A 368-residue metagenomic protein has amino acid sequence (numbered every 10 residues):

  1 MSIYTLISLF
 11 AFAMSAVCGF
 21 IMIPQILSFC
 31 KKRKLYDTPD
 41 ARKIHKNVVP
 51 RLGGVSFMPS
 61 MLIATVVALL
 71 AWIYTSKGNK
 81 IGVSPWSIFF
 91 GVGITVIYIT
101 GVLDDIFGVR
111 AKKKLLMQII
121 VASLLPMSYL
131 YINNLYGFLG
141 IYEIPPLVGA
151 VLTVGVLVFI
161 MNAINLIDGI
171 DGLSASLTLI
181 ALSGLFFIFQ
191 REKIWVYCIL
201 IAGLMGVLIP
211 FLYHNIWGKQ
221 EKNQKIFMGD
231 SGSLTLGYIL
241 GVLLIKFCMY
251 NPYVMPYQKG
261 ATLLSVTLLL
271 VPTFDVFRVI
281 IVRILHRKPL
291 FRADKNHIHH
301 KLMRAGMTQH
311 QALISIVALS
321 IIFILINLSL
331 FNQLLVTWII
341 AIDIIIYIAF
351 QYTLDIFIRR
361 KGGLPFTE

Functional and structural regions predicted by a protein language model:
S2-V276: "…together with the soluble PPM/PP2C metallo-phosphatase catalytic core" -> "…together with the soluble PPM/PP2C
C248-E368: C-terminal membrane-associated helical module and adjoining short loops/tails
